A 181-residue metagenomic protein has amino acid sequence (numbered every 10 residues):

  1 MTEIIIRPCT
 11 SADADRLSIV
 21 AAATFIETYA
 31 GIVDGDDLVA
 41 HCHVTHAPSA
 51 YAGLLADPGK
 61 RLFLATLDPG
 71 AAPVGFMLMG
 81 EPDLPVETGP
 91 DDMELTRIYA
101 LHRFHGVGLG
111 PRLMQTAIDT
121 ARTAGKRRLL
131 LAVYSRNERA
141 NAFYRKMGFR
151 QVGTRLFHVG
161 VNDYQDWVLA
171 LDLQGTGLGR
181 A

Functional and structural regions predicted by a protein language model:
E3, F63, G89-M93, R127-N141 (+2 more regions): C-terminal "cap" of GNAT-fold acetyltransferases
I4, P8-A14, S18-V33, D37-R103 (+4 more regions): Acetyl-CoA-dependent GNAT
L101-R103, V107, S135-R136: Active-site acidic-Proline motif in GNAT/NAT acetyltransferases
